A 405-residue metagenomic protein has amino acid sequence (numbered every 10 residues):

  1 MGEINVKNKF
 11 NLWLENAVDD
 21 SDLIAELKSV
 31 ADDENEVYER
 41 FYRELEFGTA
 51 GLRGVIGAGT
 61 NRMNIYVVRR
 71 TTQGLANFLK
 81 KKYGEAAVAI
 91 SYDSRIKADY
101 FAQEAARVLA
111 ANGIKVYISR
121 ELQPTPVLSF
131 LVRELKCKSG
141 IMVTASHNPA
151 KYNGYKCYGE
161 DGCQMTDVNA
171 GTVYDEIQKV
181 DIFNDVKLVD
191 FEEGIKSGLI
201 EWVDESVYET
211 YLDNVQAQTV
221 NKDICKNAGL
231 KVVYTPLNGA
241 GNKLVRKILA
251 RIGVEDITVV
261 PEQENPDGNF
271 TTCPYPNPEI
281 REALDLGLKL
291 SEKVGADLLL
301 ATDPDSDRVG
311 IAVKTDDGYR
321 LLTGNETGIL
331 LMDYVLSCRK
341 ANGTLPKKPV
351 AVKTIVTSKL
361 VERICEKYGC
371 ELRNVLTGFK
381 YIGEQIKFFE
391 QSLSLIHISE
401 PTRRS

Functional and structural regions predicted by a protein language model:
K9-A105, N112, I195, I200-V232 (+1 more regions): An N-terminal, well-structured beta->alpha segment
E36-F41, L45, N153-A283, L290: Gly/Ser/Thr-enriched, mixed-charge loops and adjacent short helices that form phosphate/oxyanion-binding elements
A89-Y152, R251-G310: N-terminal small/polar loop signature for handling phosphorylated ligands or for N-terminal nucleophile
D99-E104, S129-R133, K151-C157, Q178 (+6 more regions): Short acidic, glycine/serine/threonine-rich loops at helix termini
R120, E134-C163, V168-D181, N277-A301 (+5 more regions): Phosphate/diphosphate-binding loops
G154-M165, G268-Y275, I311-R320, G343-V350 (+3 more regions): Short beta-alpha connecting loops at secondary-structure transitions that line or flank enzyme active sites
M165, T315-R339: Cysteine protease catalytic core and zymogen-processing segment of caspase-like enzymes
I396-S405: Single conserved hydrophobic/aromatic residue that forms the stacking wall/gate of nucleotide- or nucleobase-binding
